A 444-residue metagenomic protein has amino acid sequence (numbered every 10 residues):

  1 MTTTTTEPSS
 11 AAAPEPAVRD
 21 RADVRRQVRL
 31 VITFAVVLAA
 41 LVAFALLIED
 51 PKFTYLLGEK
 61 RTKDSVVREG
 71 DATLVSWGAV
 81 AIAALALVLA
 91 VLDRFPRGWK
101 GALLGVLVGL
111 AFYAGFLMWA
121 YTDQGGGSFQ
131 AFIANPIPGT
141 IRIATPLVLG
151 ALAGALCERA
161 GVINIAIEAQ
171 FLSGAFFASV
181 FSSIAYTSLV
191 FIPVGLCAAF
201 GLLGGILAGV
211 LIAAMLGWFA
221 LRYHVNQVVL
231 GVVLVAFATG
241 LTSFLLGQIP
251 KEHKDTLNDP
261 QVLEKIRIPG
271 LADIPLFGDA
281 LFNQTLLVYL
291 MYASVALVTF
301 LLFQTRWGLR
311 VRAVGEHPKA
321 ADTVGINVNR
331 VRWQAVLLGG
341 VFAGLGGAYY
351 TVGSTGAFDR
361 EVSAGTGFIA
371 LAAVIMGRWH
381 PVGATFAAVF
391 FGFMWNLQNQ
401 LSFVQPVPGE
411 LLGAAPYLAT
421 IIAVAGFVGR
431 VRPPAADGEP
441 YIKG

Functional and structural regions predicted by a protein language model:
M1-R61, G70-A120, L297-V298, E316 (+2 more regions): Cytosolic-side transmembrane-helix boundaries in multi-pass membrane proteins
I48-L56, T239-F277, Q398-P406, R430-E439: Extracellular/periplasmic helix-loop junction at the C-terminal end of a transmembrane helix in multi-pass membrane
I48-Y55, F132, I137, L302 (+3 more regions): Inter-helical junctions in multi-pass inner-membrane proteins, predominant in energy-converting antiporter-like
A79-A90, N135-S188, G201-L202, I212-V228 (+3 more regions): Single transmembrane alpha-helix segments in multi-pass membrane proteins
E158-F177, A199, L221-L234, R310 (+6 more regions): Short, non-helical or kinked segments that cap or interrupt transmembrane helices
R222-G247, L257, R360-I375, A387-N399 (+1 more regions): Pore- or pathway-lining transmembrane helices of multi-pass membrane proteins that form conduits for solutes/ions
G270-R312, F342, G346, R430-V431: Alpha-helical transmembrane segments of multi-pass integral membrane proteins
L287, A293-S294, D322-Y350: Transmembrane alpha-helices
